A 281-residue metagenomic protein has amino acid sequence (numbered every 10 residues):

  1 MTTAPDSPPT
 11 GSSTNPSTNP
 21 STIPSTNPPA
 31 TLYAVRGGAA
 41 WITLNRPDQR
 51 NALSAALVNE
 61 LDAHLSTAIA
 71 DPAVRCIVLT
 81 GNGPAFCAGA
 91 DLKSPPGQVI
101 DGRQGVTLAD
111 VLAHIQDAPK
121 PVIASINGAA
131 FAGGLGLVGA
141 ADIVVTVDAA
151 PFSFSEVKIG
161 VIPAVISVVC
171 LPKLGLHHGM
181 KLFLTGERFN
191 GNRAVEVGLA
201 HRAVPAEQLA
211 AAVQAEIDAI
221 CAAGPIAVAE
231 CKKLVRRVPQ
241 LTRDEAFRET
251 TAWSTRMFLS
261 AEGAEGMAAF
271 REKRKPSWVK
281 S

Functional and structural regions predicted by a protein language model:
M1-T14, T18-N82, A113: Conserved CoA-thioester-binding segment of acyl-CoA-metabolizing enzymes
T2-D6, T26-W41, N45, R188-I220 (+2 more regions): Amphipathic alpha-helical segments at domain termini/boundaries
I42, R46, E60-L61, L79 (+6 more regions): Terminal peptide-recognition signature
A56, E60, T107, H114 (+5 more regions): Charged catalytic carboxylate motif
L65, F86, F152, F270 (+1 more regions): Conserved hydrophobic/aromatic "anchor" residues that stabilize well-ordered secondary structure elements
G81-I115, A130, L241-T242: Glycine- (often His-adjacent) and acidic-residue-rich active-site loop that binds/positions the CoA thioester
A113-I226, L259-S260, A264-A268, R274: Crotonase-fold acyl-CoA enzyme core
L182-F183, C231-L234, T250, S254 (+1 more regions): Short alpha-helical scaffolding segments that buttress acidic/His motifs in well-ordered protein cores
